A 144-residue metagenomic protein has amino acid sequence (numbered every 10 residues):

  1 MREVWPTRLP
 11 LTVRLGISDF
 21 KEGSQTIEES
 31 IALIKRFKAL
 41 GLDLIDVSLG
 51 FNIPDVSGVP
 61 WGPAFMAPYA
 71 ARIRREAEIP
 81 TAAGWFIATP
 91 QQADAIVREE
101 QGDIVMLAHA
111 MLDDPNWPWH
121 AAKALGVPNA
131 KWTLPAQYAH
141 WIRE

Functional and structural regions predicted by a protein language model:
R2-E144: Flavin-dependent oxidoreductase catalytic cores
